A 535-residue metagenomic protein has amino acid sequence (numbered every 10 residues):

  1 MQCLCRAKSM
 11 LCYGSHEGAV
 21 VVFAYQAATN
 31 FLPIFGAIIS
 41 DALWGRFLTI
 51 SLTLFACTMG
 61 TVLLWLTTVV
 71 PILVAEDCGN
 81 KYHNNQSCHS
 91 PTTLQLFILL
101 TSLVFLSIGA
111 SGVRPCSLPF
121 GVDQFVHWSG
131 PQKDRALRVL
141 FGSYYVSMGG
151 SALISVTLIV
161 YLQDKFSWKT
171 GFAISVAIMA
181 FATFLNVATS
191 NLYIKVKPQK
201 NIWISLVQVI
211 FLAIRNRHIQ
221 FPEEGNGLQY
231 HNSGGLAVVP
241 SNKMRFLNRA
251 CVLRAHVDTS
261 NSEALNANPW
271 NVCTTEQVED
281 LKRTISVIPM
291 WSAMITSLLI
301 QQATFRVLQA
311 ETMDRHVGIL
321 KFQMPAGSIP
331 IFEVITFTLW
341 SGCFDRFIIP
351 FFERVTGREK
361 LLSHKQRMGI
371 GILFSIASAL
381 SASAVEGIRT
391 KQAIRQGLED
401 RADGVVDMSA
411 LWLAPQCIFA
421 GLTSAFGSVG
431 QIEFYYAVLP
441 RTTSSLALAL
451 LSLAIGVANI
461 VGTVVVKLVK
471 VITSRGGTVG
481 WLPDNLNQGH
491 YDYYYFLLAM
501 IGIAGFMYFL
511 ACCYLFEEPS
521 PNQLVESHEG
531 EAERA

Functional and structural regions predicted by a protein language model:
M1-G79, C88-A535: Hydrophobic transmembrane alpha-helices of multi-pass solute transporters/permeases
H83: Electropositive, intrinsically flexible nucleic-acid-contacting patches
